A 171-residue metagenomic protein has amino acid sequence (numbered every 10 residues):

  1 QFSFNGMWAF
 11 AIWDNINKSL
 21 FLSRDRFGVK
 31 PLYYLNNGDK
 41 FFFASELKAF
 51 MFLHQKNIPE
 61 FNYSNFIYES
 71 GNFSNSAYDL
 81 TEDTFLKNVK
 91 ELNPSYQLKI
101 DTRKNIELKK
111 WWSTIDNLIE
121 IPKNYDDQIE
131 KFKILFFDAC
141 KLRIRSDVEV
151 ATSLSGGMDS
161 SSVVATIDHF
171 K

Functional and structural regions predicted by a protein language model:
Q1-K171: Cysteine-centered catalytic environments shared across enzyme families
